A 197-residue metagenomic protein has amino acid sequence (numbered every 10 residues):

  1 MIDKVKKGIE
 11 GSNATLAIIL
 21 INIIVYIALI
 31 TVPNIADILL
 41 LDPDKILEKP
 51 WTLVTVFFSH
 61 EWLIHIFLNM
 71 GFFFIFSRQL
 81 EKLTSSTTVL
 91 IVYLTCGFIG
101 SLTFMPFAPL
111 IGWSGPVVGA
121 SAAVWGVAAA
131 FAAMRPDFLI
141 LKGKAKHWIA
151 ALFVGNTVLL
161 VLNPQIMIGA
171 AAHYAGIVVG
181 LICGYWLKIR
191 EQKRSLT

Functional and structural regions predicted by a protein language model:
M1-T197: A detector for small-residue-rich transmembrane helices and their helix-helix packing motifs
